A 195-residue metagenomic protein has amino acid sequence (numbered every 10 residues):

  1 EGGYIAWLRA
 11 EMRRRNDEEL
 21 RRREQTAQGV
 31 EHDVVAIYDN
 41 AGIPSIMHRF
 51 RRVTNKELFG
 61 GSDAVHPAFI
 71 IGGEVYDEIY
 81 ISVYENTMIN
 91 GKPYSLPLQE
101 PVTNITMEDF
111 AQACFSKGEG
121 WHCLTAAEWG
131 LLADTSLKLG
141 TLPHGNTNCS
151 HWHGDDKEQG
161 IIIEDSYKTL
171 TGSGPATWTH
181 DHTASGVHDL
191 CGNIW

Functional and structural regions predicted by a protein language model:
L8-A64: N-terminal module-boundary/linker segments of secreted carbohydrate-active enzymes
D63-L190: Short aromatic-cysteine micro-motif
G192-W195: Active-site-proximal beta-strands of protease catalytic cores
